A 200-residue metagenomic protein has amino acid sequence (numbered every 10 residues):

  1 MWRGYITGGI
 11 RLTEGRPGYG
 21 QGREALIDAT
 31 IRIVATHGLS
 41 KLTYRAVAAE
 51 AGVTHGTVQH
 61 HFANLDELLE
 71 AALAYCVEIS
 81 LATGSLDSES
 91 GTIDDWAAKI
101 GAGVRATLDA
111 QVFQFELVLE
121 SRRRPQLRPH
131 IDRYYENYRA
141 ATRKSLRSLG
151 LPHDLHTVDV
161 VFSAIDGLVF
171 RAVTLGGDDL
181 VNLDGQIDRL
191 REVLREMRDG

Functional and structural regions predicted by a protein language model:
M1-Q21, D199-G200: N-terminal intrinsically disordered/low-complexity leader segments
Q21-A25, A29-E67, A71: Helix-turn-helix
A71, L81-Q111, V158-V161, L183-D184: Hydrophobic alpha-helical connector segments
L73, V77, R128-R139: Amphipathic, non-transmembrane alpha-helical scaffold segments
V77, L81-S88, R139-L146: Outer-membrane beta-barrel domain signature
I100, Q114-V118, V161-L168: Short alpha-helical scaffolding segments that buttress acidic/His motifs in well-ordered protein cores
R105-Y135: Amphipathic alpha-helical segments used for helix-helix packing
R128, D132, R147-G200: Hydrophobic/aromatic-rich alpha-helical bundle segments in the mid-to-C-terminal region
